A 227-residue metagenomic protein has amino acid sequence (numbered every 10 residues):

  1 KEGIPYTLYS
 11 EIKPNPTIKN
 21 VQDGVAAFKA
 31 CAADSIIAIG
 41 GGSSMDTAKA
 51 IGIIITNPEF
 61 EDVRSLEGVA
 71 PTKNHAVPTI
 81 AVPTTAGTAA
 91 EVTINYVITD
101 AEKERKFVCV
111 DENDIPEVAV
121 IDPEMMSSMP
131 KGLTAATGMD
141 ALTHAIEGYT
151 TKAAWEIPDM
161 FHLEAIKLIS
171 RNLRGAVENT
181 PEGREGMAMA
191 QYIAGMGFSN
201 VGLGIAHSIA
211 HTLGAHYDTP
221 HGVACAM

Functional and structural regions predicted by a protein language model:
K1-Y9: An N-terminal, well-structured beta->alpha segment
L8-I18: Short beta->alpha junction loops
K19-E124: Glycine/threonine-rich beta-strand-loop-alpha-helix active-site module that forms ligand/phosphate-binding
V21, M139, I166, A206 (+1 more regions): A general structural signal for well-ordered alpha-helical segments in protein cores
G24, T47-G52, A145-I146, I169-N172 (+4 more regions): Buried hydrophobic packing segments
N95-V201: Carboxylate- and glycine-rich phosphate/diphosphate-binding segment that chelates Mg2+/Mn2+
V201-M227: C-terminal catalytic subdomain
